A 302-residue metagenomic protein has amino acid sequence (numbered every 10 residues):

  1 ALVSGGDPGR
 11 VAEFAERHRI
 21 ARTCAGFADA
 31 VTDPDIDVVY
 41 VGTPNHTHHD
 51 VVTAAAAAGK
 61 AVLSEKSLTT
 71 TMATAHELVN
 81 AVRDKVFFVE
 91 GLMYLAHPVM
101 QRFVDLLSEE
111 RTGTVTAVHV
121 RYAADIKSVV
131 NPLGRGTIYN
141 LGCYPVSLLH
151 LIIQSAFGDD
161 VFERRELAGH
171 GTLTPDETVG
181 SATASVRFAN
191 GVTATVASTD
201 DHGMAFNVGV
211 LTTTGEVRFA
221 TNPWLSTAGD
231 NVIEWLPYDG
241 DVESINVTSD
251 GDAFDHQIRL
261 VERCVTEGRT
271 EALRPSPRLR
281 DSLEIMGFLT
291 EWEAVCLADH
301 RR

Functional and structural regions predicted by a protein language model:
A1, R22, D37-V38, F87 (+1 more regions): Short, Asp-centered acidic motifs that coordinate Mg2+ and/or phosphate in catalytic or ligand-binding sites
A1-R17: NAD(P)-binding Rossmann-fold cofactor-contacting core
H18-V79: Beta-loop-alpha module in the N-terminal Rossmann-like domain of NAD(P)-dependent dehydrogenases, especially those
C24, L63-S64, F88-E90, F219: Hydrophobic residues in well-ordered beta-strands that form the structural core
D29, V38-Y40, A189, L260-R302: C-terminal helix-rich "cap/oligomerization" subdomain common to oxidoreductases
H46, T69-I126: A contiguous active-site-proximal alpha/beta segment in oxidoreductase catalytic domains
S128-M204, G209, L283-E284: Rossmann-like dinucleotide-binding domain that binds NAD(P)(H)
T174-E177, A189-R259, R274-P275, L279: NAD(P)-dinucleotide binding in Rossmann-like oxidoreductases
